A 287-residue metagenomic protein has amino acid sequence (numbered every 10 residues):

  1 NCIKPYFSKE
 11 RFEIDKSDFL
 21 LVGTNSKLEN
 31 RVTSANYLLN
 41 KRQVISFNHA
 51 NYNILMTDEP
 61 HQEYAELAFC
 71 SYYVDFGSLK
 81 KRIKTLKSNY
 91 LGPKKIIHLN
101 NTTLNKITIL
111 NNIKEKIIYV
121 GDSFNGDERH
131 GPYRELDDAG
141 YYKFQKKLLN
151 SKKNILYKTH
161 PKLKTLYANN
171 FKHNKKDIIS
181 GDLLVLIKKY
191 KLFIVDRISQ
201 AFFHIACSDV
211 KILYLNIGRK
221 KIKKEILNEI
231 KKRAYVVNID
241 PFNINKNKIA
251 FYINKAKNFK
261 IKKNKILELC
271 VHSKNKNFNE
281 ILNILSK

Functional and structural regions predicted by a protein language model:
N1-H98, A201-F202: Active-site and donor-binding regions of nucleotide-sugar-utilizing enzymes
P5-Y6, N30, Y133-L149, K246 (+1 more regions): Well-ordered, non-membrane alpha-helical segments in soluble/globular domains
E29-N30, I54-L55, L79-L86, K106 (+3 more regions): Short, charged/polar "capping" segments at the starts of alpha-helices and the immediately preceding loops
C70, L91-H98, A168-K175, R197-S273: Catalytic binding pocket for nucleotide-activated donors in carbohydrate/polymer assembly enzymes
I96-N169: Conserved catalytic-core segment of nucleotide-activated headgroup transferases in glycan assembly
I187-K188, C207: Flexible glycine/serine/alanine-rich "lid" or loop that lines and gates the nucleotide-sugar donor pocket in diverse
K188-D196: Acidic donor-binding loop of glycosyltransferase active sites
V271-K287: C-terminal alpha-helical cap of glycosyltransferases
